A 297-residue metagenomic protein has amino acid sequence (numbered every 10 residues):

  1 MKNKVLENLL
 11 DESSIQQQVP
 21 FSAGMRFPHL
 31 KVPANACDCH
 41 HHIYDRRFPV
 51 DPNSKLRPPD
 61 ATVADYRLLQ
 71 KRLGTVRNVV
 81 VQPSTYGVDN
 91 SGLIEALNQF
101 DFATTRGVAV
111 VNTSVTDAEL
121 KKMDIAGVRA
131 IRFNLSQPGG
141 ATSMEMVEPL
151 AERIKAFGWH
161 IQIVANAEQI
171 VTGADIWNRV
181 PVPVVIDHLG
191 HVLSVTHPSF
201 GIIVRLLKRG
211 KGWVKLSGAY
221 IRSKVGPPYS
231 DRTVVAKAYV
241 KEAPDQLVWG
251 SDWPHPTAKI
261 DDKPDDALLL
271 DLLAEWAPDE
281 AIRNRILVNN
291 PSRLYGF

Functional and structural regions predicted by a protein language model:
M1-N35, P59-R77, P244-Q246, I260-F297: Mid-to-C-terminal alpha-helical segments outside catalytic/metal-binding sites
L9-I15, M144-W249: Catalytic pocket-lining loop regions of alpha/beta-barrel enzymes, especially the amidohydrolase/enolase/GH5 lineages
A36-H41, N78-V81, T105-A109, R129-F133 (+4 more regions): Hydrophobic faces of well-ordered beta-strands that scaffold small-molecule active sites in alpha/beta enzyme cores
H40, Q70, L93, M123 (+6 more regions): Conserved, mostly hydrophobic/aromatic
H42, P83-S84, V110-S114, N134-P138 (+4 more regions): Active-site beta-loop-alpha junctions enriched in small/polar residues
D51-Y86, T104-V110, V128-S136, W159-I161: Divalent metal-dependent hydrolysis catalytic cores, especially in the metallo-beta-lactamase
D60-L69, S114-M123, S143-V147, P198-S199: Short, acidic/polar
N90-V108, Y239-A243, D265-A274: Short, electropositive alpha-helical surface patch
